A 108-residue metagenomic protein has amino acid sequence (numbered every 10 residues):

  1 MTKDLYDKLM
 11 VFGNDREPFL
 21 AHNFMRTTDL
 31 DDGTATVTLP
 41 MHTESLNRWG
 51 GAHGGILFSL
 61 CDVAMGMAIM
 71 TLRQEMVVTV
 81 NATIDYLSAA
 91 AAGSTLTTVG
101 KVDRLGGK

Functional and structural regions predicted by a protein language model:
M1-K108: Terminal targeting signals and extreme-terminal segments of soluble enzymes
